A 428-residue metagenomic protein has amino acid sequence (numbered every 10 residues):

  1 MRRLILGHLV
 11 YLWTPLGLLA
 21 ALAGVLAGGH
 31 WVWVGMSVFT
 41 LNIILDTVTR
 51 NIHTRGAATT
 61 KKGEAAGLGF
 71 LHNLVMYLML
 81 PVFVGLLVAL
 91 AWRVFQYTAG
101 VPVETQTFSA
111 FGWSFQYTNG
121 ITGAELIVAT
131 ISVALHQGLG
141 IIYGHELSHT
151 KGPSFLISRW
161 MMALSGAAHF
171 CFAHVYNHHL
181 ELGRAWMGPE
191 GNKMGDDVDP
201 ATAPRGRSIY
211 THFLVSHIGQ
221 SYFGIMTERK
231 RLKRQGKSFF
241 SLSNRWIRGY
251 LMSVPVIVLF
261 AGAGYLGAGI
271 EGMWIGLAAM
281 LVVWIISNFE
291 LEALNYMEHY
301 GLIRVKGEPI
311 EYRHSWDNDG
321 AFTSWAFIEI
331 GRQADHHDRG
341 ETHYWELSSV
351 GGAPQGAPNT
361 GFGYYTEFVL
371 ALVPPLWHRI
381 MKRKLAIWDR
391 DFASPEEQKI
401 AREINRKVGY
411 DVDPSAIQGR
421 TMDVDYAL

Functional and structural regions predicted by a protein language model:
R2-P15, G152-M161, S165-W246, I275-G276 (+2 more regions): Cytosolic/stromal cytosol-facing helical appendages immediately following the last transmembrane segment
R2-R50, G67-F95, T105-H136, F240-E292 (+3 more regions): Alpha-helical bilayer-embedded segments of polytopic membrane proteins, i.e., transmembrane/intramembrane helices
N51-G56, Q96-Y97, E146-K151, F155 (+3 more regions): Membrane-interface elements of multi-pass transporters and channels
N51-K62, R229-L232: Cytoplasmic membrane-interface regions of multi-pass membrane proteins
H53-G56, L90, E341-E346: Bulky hydrophobic/aromatic packing residues
K61-I218: Intramembrane catalytic core of multi-pass membrane enzymes that act on lipidic substrates
Q116-I121, H145, P200-P204, A263-G267 (+3 more regions): Short, exposed beta-strand "edge-strand" segments with a Pro/Gly-rich flavor and a Y/T-containing core
